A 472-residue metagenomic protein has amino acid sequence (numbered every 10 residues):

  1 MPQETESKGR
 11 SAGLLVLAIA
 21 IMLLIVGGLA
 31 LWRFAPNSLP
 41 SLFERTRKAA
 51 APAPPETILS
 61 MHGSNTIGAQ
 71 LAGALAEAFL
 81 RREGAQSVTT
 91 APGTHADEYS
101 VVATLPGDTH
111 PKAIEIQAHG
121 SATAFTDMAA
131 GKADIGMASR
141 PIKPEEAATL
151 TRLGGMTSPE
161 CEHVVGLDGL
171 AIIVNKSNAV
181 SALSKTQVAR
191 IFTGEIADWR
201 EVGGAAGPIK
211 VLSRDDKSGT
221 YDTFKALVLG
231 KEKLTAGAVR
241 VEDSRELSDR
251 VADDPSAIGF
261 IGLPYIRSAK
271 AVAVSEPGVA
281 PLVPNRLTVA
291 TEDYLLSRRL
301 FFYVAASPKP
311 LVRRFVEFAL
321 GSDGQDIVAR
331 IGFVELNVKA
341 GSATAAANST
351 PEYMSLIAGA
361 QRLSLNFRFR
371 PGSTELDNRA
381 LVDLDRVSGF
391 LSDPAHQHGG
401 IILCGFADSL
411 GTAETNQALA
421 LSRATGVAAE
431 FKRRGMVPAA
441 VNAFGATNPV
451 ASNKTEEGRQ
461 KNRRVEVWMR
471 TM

Functional and structural regions predicted by a protein language model:
M1-T5: N-terminal intrinsically disordered, acidic low-complexity segments at the extreme N-terminus
E6-C404, T412-A413, L421-A429, R433 (+4 more regions): Exported/periplasmic ABC-transporter solute-binding proteins
N416: Glycine-rich ATP-lid loops
M436-V437: Short phosphate-binding/catalytic loops that engage adenosine nucleotides
F444-N448: Histidine-bearing beta->alpha loop at or near hydrolase active sites
E457-V465: Short glycine/proline-enriched turn or capping motifs at secondary-structure junctions
V467-M469: A short, hydrophobic beta-strand/beta-hairpin element that forms part of a small beta-sheet core
